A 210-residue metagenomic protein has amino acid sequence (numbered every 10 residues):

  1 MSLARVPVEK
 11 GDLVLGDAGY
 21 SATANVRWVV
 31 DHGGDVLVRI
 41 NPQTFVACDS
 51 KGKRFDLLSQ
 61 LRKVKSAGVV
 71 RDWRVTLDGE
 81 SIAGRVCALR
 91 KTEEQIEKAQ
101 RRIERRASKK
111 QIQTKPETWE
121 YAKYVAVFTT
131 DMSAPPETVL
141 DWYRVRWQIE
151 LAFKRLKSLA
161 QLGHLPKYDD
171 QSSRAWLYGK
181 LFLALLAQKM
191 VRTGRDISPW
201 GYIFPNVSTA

Functional and structural regions predicted by a protein language model:
M1-A210: Single, function-defining residue in the core of a domain
